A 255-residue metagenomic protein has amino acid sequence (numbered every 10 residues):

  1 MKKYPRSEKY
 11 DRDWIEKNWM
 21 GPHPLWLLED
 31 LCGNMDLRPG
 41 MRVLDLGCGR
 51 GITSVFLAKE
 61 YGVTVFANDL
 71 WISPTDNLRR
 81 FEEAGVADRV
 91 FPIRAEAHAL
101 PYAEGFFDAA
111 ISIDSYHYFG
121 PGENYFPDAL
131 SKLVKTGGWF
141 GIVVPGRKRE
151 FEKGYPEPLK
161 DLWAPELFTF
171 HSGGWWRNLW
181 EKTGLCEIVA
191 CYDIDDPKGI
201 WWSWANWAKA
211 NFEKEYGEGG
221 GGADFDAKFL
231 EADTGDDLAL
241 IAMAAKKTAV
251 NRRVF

Functional and structural regions predicted by a protein language model:
D13-E29: Conserved SAM-binding loop and adjacent beta-strand
L44, R50-A99: Class I SAM-dependent methyltransferase SAM/SAH-binding core
H98-A110: A short acidic, Gly/Pro-enriched loop at the edge of an enzyme's catalytic core that lines a small-molecule cofactor
A109-G122: A short SAM/SAH-binding and catalytic strip from SAM-dependent methyltransferases
N124-W139: A short glycine-rich, Lys/Arg-flanked "PGG" loop and its adjoining helix->strand segment in the class I
P145-L167: Short, glycine-/aromatic-enriched active-site segment of Class I SAM-dependent methyltransferases
F168-G184: Short alpha-helix
A190-F255: Conserved Class I S-adenosyl-L-methionine
